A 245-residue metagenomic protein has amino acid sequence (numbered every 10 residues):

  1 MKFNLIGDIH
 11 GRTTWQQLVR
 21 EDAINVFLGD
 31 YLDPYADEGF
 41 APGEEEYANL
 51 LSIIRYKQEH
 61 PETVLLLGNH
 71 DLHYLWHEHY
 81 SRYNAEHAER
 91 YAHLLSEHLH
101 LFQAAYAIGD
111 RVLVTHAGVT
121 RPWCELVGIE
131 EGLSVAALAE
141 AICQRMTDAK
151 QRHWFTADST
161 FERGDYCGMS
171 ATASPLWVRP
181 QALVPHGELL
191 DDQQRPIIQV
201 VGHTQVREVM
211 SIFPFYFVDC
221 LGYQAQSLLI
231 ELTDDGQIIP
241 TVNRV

Functional and structural regions predicted by a protein language model:
M1-N4, Y106-L113, I212-P214: Beta-strand-turn-beta hairpins that frame and shape the catalytic cleft of phosphate-ester-processing enzymes
L5-G7, N25-D30, V64-N69, V114-T115 (+2 more regions): Active-site neighborhood of phospho(di)ester-bond hydrolases with catalytic His/Asp-centered motifs
I6, G11-H98, Y106-A107: Core catalytic region of metal-dependent phosphoesterases/phosphodiesterases, especially metallo-beta-lactamase-like
H10-T14, D33-Y35, H70-W76, T120-P122 (+3 more regions): Active-site environment of divalent metal-dependent phosphoester hydrolases
D22-A23, H60, F102, P196 (+1 more regions): Short, well-ordered alpha-helix to beta-strand connector turns
A107, V114-H116, L229-T233: Short, well-ordered beta-strand micro-motif
V112-D191: Active-site-proximal loop/helix segment associated with metal-binding centers of metalloenzymes
Q181-T241: Conserved beta-sheet core of the metallophosphoesterase superfamily
